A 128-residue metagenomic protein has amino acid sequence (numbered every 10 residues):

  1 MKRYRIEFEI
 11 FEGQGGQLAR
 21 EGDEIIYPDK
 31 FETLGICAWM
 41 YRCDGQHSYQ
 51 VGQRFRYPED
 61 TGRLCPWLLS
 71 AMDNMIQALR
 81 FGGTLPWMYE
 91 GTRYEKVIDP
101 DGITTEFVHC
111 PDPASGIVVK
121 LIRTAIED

Functional and structural regions predicted by a protein language model:
K2, Y49-V51, P111-P113: Solvent-exposed loop and beta-edge segments used for protein-protein assembly and interaction
K2-F8: Short structural boundary motif marking the start of a folded domain
E9, R54, K120-I122: Residue-level recognition of well-ordered beta-strand positions that form the cores of beta-sheet-rich folds across
I10-G16: Short polar catalytic/cofactor-binding loops
A19-R63: Short, flexible N-terminal segments of the mature chain
T33, D44-G45, G62-G83: Short, compositionally biased
L85-D128: Short, compact, well-ordered microdomains
